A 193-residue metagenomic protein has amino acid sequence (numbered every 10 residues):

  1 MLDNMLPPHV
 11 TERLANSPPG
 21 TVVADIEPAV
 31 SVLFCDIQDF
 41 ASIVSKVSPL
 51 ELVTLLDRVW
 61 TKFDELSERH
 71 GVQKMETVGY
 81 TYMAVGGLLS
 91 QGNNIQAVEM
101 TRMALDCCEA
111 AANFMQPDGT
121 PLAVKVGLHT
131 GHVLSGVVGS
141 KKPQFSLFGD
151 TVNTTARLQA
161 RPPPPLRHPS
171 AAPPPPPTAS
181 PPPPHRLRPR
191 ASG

Functional and structural regions predicted by a protein language model:
M1-E27, T54: Regulatory cytosolic signal-relay segments
M5-P8, A29-S42, Y80: Catalytic-site or vestigial catalytic-site microsegments of nucleotide-handling domains
G20-A29, K46-P49, E65-V72, N113-G119: Nucleotide second-messenger and two-component phosphorelay signaling modules
C35, L66-E99, A111-V152: Catalytic core of nucleotidyl cyclases, primarily class III adenylyl/guanylyl cyclases
A41-D64, M75-T77: Conserved long alpha-helical elements within nucleotide-processing catalytic cores of c-di-GMP signaling and class III
L52-V59, M100-M103, C107, T151-T154: Hydrophobic alpha-helical membrane-association signature
V133-S135, R161-S170, R186-G193: Cytosolic regulatory/linker segments at or just downstream of nucleotide-handling modules in signal-transduction
P164, T178, P182-P183: Short polybasic linear motifs
